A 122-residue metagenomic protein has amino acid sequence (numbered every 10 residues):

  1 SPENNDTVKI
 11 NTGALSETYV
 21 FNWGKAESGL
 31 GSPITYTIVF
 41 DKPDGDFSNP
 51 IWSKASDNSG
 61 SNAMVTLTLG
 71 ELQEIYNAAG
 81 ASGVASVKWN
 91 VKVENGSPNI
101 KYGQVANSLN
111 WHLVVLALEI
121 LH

Functional and structural regions predicted by a protein language model:
S1-L30, P98-H122: Pro/Thr/Ser/Gly-rich low-complexity, intrinsically disordered linker/stalk tracts
A14-Y19, A26-D57: Solvent-exposed loop/turn segments flanking beta-strands in beta-repeat/beta-sandwich domains
W23, I38, W89-V91: An aromatic-rich alpha-helical recognition segment common to small helix-rich domains
G24-P33, N77-V84: Short, surface-exposed loop and linker segments with low hydrophobicity and enrichment for Pro/Ser/Thr
T37, N49, S86, N107-N110: Extracellular/lumenal ectodomain signal focusing on beta-strand-rich modules and carbohydrate-recognition contexts
S59-N77: Aromatic sugar-binding surface patches on proteins that engage polysaccharides or sugar-phosphate polymers
E71-G83, L113-H122: Glycan-association/targeting regions that enable binding to alpha-glucans and other polysaccharides
Y76-G103: Beta-strand-rich modules
